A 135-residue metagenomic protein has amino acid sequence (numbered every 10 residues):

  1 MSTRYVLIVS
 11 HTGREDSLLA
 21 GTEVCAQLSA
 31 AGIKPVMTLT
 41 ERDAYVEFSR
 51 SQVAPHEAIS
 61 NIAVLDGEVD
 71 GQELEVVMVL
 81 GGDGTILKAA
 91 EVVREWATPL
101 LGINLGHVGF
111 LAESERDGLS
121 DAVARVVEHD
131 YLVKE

Functional and structural regions predicted by a protein language model:
M1-T12: Generic N-terminal amphipathic, Lys/Arg-enriched alpha-helix
T12-G13, D83-T85, V108: Short glycine-rich anion-binding loops that position phosphate/pyrophosphate groups of nucleotides and phosphorylated
D16-S17, R42-S49: Short, charged/polar "capping" segments at the starts of alpha-helices and the immediately preceding loops
S17-L18, G84-A90: Short glycine/serine/threonine-rich phosphate/pyrophosphate-binding segments that cradle anionic phosphate groups
G32-R42: Short internal beta-strands
A58-L74: Short acidic low-complexity segments
V92-G106, F110: Gly/Ser-rich helix-loop-strand patches that form or flank binding pockets for ribonucleotide-derived cofactors
H107-E135: Catalytic core of DAGKc-family lipid kinases
